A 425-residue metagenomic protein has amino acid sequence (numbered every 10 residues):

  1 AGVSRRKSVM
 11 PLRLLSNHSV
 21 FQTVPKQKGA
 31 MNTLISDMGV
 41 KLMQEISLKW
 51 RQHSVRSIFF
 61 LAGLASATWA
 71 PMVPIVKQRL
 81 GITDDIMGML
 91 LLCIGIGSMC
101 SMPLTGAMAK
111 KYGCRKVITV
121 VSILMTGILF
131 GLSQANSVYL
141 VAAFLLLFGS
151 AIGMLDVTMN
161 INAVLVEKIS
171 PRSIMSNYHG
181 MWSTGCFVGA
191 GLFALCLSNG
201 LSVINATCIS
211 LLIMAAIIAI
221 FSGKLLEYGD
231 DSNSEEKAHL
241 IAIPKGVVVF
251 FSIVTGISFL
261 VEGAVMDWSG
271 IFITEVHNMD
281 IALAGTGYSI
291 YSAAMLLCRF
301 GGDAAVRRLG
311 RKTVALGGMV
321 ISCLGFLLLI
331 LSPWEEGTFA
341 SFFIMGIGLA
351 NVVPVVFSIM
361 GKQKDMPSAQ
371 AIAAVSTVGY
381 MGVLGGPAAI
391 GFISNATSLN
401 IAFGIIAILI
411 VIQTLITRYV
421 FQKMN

Functional and structural regions predicted by a protein language model:
W69-A70, G246-S289: Extracytoplasmic gate region of multi-pass secondary transporters
V76-K77, M108-A109, L195-G200, T274 (+3 more regions): Interfacial helix-cap and linker-helix signal at transmembrane-aqueous boundaries of multi-pass secondary transporters
G81, G113, Q134-Y139, N278 (+1 more regions): Helix-breaking motifs and short loop linkers at transmembrane-helix boundaries and internal kinks in secondary membrane
S101-G113, C298-G310, S394: Helix-to-loop junctions at the C-terminal end of transmembrane segments in multipass secondary transporters
M102-L132: Conserved MFS/SLC helix-loop-helix module at the cytosolic interface between two early adjacent transmembrane helices
L146-G180: Cytoplasmic helix-loop-helix junction between adjacent transmembrane helices in 12-TM secondary transporters
N177-L226: Helix-loop-helix hairpin linking two adjacent transmembrane segments in secondary transporters
K312-V356: C-terminal transmembrane helical hairpin of 12-TM major facilitator-type secondary transporters
